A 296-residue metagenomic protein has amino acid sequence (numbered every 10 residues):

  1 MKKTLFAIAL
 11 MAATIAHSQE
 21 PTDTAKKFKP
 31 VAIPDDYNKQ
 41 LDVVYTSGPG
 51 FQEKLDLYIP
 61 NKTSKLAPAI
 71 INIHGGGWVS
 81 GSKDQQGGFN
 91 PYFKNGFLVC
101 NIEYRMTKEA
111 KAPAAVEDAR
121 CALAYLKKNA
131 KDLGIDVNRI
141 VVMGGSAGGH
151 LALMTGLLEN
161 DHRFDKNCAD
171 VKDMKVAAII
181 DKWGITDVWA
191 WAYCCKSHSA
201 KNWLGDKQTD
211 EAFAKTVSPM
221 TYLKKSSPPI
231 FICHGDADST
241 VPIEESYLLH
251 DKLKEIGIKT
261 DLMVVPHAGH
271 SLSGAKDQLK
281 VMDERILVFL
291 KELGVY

Functional and structural regions predicted by a protein language model:
M1-T24: Bacterial Sec-dependent N-terminal signal peptides
Q19-Y296: Alpha/beta-hydrolase superfamily serine-hydrolase fold, recognizing
